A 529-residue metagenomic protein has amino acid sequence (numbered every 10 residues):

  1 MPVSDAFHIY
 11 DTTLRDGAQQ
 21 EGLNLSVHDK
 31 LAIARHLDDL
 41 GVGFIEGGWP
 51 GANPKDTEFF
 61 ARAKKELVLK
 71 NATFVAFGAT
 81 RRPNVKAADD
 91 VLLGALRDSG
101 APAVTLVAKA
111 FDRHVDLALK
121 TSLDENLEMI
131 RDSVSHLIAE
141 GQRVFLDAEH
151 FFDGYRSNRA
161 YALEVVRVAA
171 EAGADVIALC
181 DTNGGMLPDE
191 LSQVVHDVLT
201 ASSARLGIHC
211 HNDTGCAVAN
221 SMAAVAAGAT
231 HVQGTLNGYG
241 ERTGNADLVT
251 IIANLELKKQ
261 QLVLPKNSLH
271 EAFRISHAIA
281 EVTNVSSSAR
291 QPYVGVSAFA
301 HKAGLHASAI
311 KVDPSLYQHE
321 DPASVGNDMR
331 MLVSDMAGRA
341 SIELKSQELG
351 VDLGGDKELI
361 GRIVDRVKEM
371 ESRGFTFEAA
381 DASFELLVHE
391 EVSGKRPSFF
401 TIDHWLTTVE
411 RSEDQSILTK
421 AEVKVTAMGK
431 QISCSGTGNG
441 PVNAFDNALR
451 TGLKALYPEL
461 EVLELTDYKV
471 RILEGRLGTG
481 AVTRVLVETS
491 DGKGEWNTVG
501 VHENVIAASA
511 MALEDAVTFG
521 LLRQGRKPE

Functional and structural regions predicted by a protein language model:
M1-F7, D11-T13, A253, K259-S433 (+1 more regions): A mid-to-C-terminal "edge-of-domain" accessory segment
S4-I9, D16-I45, A52, F60-L69 (+2 more regions): Alpha/beta enzyme core
L14, W49-P50, G78-R81, A108-F111 (+6 more regions): Short, ordered loop/turn segments at secondary-structure junctions
Q19, N24, A32, A170 (+2 more regions): Non-catalytic terminal/interface segments that mediate subunit docking, oligomerization, and allosteric communication
L23, W49-N53, R82, L123 (+14 more regions): Hydrophobic alpha-helical scaffolding
K70-F77: A glycine-rich helix N-cap at a beta->alpha junction
C210-L236: Small-aliphatic-rich amphipathic alpha-helix that forms the alpha element of a beta-alpha
K493-E529: Mixed-charge, glycine-accented linear interaction segment located at domain edges/termini
